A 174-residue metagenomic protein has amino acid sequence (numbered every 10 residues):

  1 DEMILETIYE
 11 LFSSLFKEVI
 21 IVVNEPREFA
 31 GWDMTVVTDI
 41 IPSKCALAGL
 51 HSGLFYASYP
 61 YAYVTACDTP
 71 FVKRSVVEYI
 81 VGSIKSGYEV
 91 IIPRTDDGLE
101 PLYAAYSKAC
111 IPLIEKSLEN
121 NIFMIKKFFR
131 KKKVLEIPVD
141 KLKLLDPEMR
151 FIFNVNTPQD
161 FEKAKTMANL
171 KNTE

Functional and structural regions predicted by a protein language model:
D1-I122, K127-M149, K165-N169: Nucleotide and nucleotide-moiety/phosphate-recognizing core
D160-E174: Hydrophobic helical membrane-anchoring modules
